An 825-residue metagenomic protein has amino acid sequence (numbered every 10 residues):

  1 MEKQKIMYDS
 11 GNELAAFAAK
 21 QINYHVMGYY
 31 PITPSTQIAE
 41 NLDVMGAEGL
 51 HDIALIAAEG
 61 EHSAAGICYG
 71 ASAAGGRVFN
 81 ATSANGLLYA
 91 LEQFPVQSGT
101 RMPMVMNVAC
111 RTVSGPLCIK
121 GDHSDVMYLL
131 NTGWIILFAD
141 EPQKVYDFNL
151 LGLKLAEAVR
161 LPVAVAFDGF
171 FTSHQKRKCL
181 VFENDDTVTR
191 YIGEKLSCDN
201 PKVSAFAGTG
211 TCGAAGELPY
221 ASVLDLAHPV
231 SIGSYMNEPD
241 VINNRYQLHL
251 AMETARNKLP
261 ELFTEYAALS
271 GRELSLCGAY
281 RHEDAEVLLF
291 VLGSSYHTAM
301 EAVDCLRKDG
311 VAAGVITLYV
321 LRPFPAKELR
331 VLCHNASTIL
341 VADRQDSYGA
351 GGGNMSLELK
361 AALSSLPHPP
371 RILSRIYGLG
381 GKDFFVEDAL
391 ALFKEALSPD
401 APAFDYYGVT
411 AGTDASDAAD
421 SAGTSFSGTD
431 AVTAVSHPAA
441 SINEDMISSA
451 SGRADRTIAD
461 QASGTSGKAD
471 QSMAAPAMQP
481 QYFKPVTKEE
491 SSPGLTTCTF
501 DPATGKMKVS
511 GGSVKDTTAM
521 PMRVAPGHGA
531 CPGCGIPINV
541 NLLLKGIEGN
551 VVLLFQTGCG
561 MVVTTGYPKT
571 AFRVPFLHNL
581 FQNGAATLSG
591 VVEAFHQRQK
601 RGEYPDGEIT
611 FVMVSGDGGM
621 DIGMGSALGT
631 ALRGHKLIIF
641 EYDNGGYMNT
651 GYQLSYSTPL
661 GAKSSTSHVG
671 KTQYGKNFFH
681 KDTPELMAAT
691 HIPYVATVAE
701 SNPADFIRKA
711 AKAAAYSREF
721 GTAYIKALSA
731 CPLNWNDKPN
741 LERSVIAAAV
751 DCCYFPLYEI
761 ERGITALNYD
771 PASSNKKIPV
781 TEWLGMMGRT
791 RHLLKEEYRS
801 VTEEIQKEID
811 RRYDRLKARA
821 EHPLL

Functional and structural regions predicted by a protein language model:
M1-M127, G133, L150, F170 (+5 more regions): Thiamine diphosphate
S10-L14, T264-V287, M300: Glycine-/acidic-rich phosphate or pyrophosphate-binding loops and their flanking alpha/beta elements
I38-N41, I67-Y69, A90-F94, G115-G121 (+11 more regions): Short acidic, glycine/serine/threonine-rich loops at helix termini
L88-Y89, P162, F167-V203, G208 (+4 more regions): Glycine/aspartate-rich loop-and-adjacent alpha/beta segment that forms the canonical ThDP
K120-G169, G193-N200, H368-G380, K515-T518 (+3 more regions): Conserved thiamine diphosphate
V163-G278, A748-V750, F755-E761: Conformationally flexible catalytic loops at phosphate/diphosphate-handling active centers
D343-G428, P476-K488: Peripheral docking tails and interdomain loops at the edges of cofactor- or intermediate-handling domains
R573-F720, N736, N740: Thiamine diphosphate
